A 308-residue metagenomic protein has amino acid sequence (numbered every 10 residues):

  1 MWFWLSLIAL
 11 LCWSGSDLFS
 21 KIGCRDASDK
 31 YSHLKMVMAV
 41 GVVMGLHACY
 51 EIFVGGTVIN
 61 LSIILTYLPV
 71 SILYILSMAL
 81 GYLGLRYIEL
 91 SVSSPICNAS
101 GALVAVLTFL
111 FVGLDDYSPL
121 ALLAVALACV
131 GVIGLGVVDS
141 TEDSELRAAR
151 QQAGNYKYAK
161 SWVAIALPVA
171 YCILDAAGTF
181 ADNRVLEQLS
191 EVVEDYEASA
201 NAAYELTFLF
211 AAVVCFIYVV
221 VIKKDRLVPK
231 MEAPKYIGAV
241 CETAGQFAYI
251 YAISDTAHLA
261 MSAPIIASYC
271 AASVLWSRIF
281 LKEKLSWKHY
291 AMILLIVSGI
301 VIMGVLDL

Functional and structural regions predicted by a protein language model:
M1-S14, N60-Y74, S118-V130, A198-F210 (+1 more regions): Structural signature of hydrophobic alpha-helical transmembrane segments
W2-A9, A39, C49-L80, W162-I173 (+1 more regions): Loop-to-transmembrane-helix transition segments
S14, L18, C49, S71 (+10 more regions): Hydrophobic/small/kink-forming positions within alpha-helical transmembrane segments of polytopic membrane proteins
G15-V42, L174-F210: Juxtamembrane helix-loop-helix junctions in multi-pass membrane proteins
G23, M36, G84, E89 (+6 more regions): Hydrophobic/aromatic residues within transmembrane alpha-helices of multi-pass small-molecule transporters
S28-S32, L80-I96, E191-E194, F247-S268: Structural motif at transmembrane-helix junctions in multi-pass transporters
V43-A48, A105-T108, P119-E142, L146-Q152 (+1 more regions): Hydrophobic transmembrane alpha-helices of multi-pass small-molecule transport proteins
G81, A102-L123, D139, C270-Y290: C-terminal transmembrane-helix exit sites in multi-pass transporters
